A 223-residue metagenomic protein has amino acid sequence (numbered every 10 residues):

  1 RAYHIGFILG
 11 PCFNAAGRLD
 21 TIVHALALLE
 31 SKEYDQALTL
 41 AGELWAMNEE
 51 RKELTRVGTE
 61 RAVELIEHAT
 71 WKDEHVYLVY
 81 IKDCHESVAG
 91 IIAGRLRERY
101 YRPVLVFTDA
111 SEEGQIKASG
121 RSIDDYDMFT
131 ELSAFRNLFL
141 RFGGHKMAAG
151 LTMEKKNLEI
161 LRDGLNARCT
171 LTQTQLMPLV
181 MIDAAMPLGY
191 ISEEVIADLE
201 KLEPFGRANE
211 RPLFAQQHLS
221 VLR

Functional and structural regions predicted by a protein language model:
R1-K156, D163: Hydrophobic helix-and-loop "lid/oligomerization" segment in the mid-to-C-terminal part of catalytic domains
D125, L158, P187-G189: Generic "edge-of-domain/loop-turn" microfeature
M128, L161, S192-E194: Short acidic, gly/pro-rich beta-turn/loop elements at beta-sheet edges and active-site/ligand-binding grooves
E154-T174: M16/insulysin-pitrilysin zinc metalloprotease superfamily fold
R168-R223: A contiguous loop/helix-start segment that scaffolds small-molecule binding in enzyme catalytic cores
